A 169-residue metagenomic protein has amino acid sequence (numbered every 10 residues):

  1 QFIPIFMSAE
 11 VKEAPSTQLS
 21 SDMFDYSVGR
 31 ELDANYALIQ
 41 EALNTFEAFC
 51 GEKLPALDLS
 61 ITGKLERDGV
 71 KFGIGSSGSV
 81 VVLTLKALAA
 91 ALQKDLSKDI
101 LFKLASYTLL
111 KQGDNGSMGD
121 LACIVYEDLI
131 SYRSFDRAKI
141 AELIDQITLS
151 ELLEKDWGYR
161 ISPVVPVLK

Functional and structural regions predicted by a protein language model:
Q1-I3, Q18-S21, Y26, A90-K169: ATP-dependent small-molecule kinase catalytic core of the GHMP/sugar-kinase superfamily and closely related
Q1-I74, K86-L96, E127-L129, S162 (+1 more regions): ATP-binding N-lobe of GHMP and related small-molecule kinases
S77: Short, conserved phosphate/pyrophosphate- and ester-handling motifs at nucleotide-, phospho-/glycolipid
L83: Active-site signature of alpha/beta-hydrolase-fold catalytic machinery across serine- and Asp/Cys-nucleophile hydrolases
